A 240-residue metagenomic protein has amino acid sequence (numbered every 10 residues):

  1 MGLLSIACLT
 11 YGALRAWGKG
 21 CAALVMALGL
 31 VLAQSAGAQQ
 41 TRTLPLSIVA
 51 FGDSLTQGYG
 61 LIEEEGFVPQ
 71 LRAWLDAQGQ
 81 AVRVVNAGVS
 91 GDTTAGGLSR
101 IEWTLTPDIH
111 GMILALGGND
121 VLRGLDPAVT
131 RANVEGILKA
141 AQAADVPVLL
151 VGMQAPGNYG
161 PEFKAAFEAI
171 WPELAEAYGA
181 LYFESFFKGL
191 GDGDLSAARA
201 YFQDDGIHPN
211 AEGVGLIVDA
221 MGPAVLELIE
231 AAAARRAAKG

Functional and structural regions predicted by a protein language model:
M1-A16: N-terminal secretory signal peptides that target proteins for export/translocation
L14, L32-A33: Polar alpha-helical coiled-coil and adjacent low-complexity
G20-L32: Bacterial N-terminal signal peptides
Q34-A38: Sec/Tat signal peptide C-region and signal peptidase I cleavage site
Q39-S90, R100-D108: Serine-esterase "nucleophile elbow" of acetyl-processing enzymes
L55-G58, I62, G88-D92, D120-L122 (+1 more regions): Short histidine/acidic/glycine/proline-rich micro-motifs that form metal- and phosphate-coordinating active-site loops
Q70, Q80, G96-G240: Alpha-helical cap/lid subdomain in secreted, periplasmic, or secretory-pathway luminal O-acyl-processing enzymes
